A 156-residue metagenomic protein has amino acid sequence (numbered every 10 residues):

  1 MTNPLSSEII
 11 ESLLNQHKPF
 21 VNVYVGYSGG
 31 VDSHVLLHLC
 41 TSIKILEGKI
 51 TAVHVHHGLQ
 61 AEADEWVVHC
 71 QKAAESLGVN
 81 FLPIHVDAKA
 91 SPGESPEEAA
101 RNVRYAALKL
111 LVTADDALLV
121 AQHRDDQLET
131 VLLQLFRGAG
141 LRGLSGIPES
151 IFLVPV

Functional and structural regions predicted by a protein language model:
M1-V156: Core alpha/beta nucleotide-donor-binding catalytic domains of modification enzymes
